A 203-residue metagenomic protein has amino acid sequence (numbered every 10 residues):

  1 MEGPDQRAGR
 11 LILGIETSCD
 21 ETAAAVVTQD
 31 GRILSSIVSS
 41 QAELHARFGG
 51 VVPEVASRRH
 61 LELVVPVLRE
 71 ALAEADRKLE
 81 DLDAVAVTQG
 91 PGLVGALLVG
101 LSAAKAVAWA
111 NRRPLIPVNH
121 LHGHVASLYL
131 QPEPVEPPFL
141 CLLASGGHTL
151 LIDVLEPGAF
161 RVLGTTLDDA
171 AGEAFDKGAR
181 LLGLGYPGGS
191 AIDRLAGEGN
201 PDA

Functional and structural regions predicted by a protein language model:
M1-R10, V118-L140: Conserved phosphate-binding catalytic cores of ATP/NTP-utilizing and phosphoryl-transfer enzymes
E2-R10, S18, A25, S35 (+2 more regions): A short helix-loop
R7-D81, V87-P91, L97-L98, H120: N-terminal beta-alpha supersecondary unit
G14-I15, A86-T88, N119, L140-S145 (+1 more regions): Short beta-strand segments
L44, F48, L115, H122-Y129 (+1 more regions): Short alpha-helix plus adjacent loop in nuclease-associated cores
V87-R113, L130: Short Gly/Thr/Asp-enriched flexible loops that form oxyanion-binding sites at enzyme active sites
A104-V125, G164-D168: Short, acidic/small-residue loops that bind anionic groups at enzyme active sites
